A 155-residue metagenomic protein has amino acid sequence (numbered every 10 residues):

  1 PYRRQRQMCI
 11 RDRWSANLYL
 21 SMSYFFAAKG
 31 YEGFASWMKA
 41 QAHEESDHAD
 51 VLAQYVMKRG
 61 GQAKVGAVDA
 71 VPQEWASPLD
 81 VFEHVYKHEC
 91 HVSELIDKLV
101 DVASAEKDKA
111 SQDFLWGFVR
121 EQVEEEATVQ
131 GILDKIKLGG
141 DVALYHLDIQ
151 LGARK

Functional and structural regions predicted by a protein language model:
P1-R6, I10: Single conserved hydrophobic/aromatic residue that forms the stacking wall/gate of nucleotide- or nucleobase-binding
R11, S15, Y19-M22, Q54-Y55 (+1 more regions): Acidic/histidine-rich alpha-helical segments that form the ligand environment of transition-metal centers
F26-K29, E106, G139: Residue-level signal for short amphipathic helical patches enriched in basic/charged and nearby hydrophobic residues
A27-A67, V129-I132: Conserved alpha-helical segments that form or flank metal/cofactor-binding pockets of metalloenzymes
A35, K39-A42, S46, Y86 (+4 more regions): Generic structural concept
G131-K155: Structured surface interface patches that mediate subunit assembly and partner/cofactor docking
